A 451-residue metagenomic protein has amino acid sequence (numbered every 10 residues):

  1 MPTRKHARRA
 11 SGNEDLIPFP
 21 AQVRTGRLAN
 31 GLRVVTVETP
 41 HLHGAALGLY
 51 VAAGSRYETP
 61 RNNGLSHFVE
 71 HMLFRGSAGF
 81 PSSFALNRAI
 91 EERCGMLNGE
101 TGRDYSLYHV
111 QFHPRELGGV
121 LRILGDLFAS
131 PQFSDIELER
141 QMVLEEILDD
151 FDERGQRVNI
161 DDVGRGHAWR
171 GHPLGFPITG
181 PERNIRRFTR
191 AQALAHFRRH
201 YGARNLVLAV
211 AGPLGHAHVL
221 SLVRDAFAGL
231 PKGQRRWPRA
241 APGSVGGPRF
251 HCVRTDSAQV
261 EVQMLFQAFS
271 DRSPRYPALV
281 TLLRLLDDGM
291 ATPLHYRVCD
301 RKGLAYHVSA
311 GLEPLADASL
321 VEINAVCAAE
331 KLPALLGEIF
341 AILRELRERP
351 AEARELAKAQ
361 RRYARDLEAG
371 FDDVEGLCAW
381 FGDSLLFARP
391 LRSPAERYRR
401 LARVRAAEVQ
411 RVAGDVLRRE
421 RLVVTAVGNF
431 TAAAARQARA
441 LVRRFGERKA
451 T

Functional and structural regions predicted by a protein language model:
P2-F19, R24, R170, L174 (+5 more regions): An aromatic/glycine/proline-enriched structural segment found at the starts of mature extracellular/organellar domains
P2-G12, V51, A78-H196, A217 (+4 more regions): Acidic/histidine-enriched segments that form metal/cofactor-coordinating and catalytic pocket/exosite environments
G31, L49, H67, I90 (+13 more regions): Buried hydrophobic packing residues in well-ordered domains
H41, A46-P114, Q156, P177 (+2 more regions): M16/MPP (pitrilysin/insulinase) zinc-metallopeptidase core fold and M16-derived inactive scaffolds
D126-F133, A226-Q234, A341-P350, V442-K449: A common structural junction motif
Q263-Q267, L286-A329, L367: A structural supersecondary motif
A325-E352: Extended amphipathic alpha-helical segments enriched in small hydrophobics
L385-V416: C-terminal structured "cap/appendage" subdomains that terminate the fold
